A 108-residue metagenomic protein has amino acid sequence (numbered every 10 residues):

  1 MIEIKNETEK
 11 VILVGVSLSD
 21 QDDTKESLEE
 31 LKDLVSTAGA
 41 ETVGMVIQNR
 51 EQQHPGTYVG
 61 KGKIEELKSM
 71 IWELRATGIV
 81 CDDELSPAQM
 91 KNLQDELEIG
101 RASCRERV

Functional and structural regions predicted by a protein language model:
M1-S103: N-terminal accessory targeting/assembly segments
E106-V108: Positively charged, low-complexity/disordered segments
